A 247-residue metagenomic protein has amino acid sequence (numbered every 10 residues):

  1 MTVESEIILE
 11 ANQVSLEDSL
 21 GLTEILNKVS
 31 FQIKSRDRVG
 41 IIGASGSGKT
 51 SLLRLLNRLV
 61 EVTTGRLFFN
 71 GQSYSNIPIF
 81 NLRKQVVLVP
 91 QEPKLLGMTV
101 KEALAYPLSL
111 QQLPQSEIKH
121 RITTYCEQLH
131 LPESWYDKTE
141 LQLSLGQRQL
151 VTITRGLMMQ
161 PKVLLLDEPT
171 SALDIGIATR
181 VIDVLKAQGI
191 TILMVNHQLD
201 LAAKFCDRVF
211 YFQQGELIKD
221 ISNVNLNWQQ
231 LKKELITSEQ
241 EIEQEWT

Functional and structural regions predicted by a protein language model:
N57: Helix-to-loop junction immediately C-terminal to a conserved catalytic motif
G65-S73, L82: Conserved ABC transporter NBD signature motif
E117-S134: Conserved ABC ATPase "signature" region
T139-L143, Q147: Conserved ABC ATPase signature
M159: Conserved signature/switch motifs of ABC ATPase nucleotide-binding domains
L164-D167: Catalytic Walker B motif of ABC-type/P-loop ATPase nucleotide-binding domains
N196-H197: H-loop/switch region of ABC-family ATPase nucleotide-binding domains
E216-E239: Conserved beta-strand-loop-alpha-helix hinge in the C-terminal portion of ABC ATPase nucleotide-binding domains
